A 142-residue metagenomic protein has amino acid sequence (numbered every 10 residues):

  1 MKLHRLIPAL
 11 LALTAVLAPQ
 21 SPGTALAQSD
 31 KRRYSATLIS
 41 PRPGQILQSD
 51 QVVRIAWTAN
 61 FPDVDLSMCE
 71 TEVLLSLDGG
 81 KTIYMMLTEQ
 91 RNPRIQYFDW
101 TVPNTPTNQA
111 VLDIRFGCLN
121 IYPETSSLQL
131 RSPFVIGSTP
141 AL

Functional and structural regions predicted by a protein language model:
A25-A36: Proline/serine/threonine-rich low-complexity linkers at boundaries of modular beta-sandwich domains
R42-L47: Short beta-strand segments of immunoglobulin-like
I55-F61, W100: Aromatic/hydrophobic beta-strand junction motif of beta-rich domains
D63-V73, Q109: Solvent-exposed loop/turn segments flanking beta-strands in beta-repeat/beta-sandwich domains
T82-P93: Solvent-exposed serine/threonine-rich low-complexity stretches and specific carbohydrate-binding patches
W100-T107: Short, surface-exposed loop/turn segments at beta-strand-coil junctions that are enriched for proline with nearby
E124-L142: Short beta-strand elements
